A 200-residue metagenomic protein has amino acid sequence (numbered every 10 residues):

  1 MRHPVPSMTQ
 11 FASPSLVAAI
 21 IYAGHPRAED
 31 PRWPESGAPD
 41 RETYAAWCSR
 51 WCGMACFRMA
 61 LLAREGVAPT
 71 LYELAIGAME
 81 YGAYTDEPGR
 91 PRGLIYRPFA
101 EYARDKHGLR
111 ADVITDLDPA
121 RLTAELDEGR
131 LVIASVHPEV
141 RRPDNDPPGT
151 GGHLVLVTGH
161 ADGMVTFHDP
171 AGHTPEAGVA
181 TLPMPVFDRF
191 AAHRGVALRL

Functional and structural regions predicted by a protein language model:
M1-R90: Active-site-adjacent structural segments surrounding the nucleophilic cysteine of cysteine proteases and isopeptidases
V17-P26, P31-P34, P39-R41, A45 (+3 more regions): Noncatalytic regulatory segments and standalone regulatory/sensor domains
M54-R58, A75, Y96, A100 (+2 more regions): Extracytoplasmic/secreted envelope proteins and their assembly/folding machinery, especially bacterial periplasmic
R58, P138, A171: Residue-level signal for short, function-critical loop segments
L71-Y72, L117, D127, E139 (+3 more regions): Hydrophobic/basic alpha-helical segments enriched in Actinobacteria
G77, Y81, Y102, E125 (+1 more regions): Residues that form generic nucleotide/phosphate-binding pockets
G82-T115: Mid-length scaffold segments of soluble, non-membrane domains
I114-H168, R199: Active-site-adjacent substructure of cysteine-protease-like catalytic cores
